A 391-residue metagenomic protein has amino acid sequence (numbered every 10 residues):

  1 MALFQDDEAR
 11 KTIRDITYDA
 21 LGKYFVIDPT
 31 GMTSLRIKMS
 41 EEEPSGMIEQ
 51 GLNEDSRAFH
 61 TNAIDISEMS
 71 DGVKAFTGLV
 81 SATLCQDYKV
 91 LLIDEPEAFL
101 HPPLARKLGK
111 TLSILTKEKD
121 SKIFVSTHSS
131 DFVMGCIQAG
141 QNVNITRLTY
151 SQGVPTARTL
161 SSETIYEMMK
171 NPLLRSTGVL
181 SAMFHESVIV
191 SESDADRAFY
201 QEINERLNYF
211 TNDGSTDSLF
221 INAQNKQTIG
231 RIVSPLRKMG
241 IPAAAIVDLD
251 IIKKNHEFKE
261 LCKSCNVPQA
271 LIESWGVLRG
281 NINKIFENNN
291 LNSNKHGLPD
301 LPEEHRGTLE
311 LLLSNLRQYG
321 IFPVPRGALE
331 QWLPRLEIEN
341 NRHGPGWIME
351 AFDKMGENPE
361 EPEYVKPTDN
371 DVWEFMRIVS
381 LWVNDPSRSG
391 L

Functional and structural regions predicted by a protein language model:
M1-A75, S81-C85, K89-V90, N255: Extended helical coiled-coil dimerization/tether regions that scaffold and oligomerize large DNA-maintenance assemblies
R14, G109-S113, V133, V233 (+1 more regions): Short amphipathic alpha-helical segments and helix-helix/interface helices
F25, S176-V190, D194-L391: Acidic, Mg2+-coordinating catalytic modules of nucleic-acid enzymes
V73, P102-R106: Short alpha-helix of the ABC ATPase nucleotide-binding domain corresponding to the H-loop/switch region
D87-V90, K119-F124, P242: Loop/turn-to-beta-strand initiation segments
D94-P96: Walker B catalytic acidic pair
A98-L100: ABC ATPase nucleotide-binding domain "signature" loop
R106-S187, A198-Q201, N208-Y209: C-terminal lobe/lid and adjacent interdomain/linker elements of RecA-like ASCE P-loop ATPase modules
